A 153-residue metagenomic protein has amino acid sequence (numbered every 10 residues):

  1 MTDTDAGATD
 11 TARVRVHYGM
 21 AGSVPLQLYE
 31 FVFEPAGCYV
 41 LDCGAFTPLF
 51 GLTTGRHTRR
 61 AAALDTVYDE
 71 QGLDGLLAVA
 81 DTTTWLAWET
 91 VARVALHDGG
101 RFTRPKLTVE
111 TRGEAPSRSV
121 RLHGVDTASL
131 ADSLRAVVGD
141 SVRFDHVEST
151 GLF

Functional and structural regions predicted by a protein language model:
D3-T11, L26-L28, A36-F153: Acidic, Ser/Thr- and proline-rich intrinsically disordered linker/docking segments of eukaryotic scaffolds
D10-M20: Short amphipathic
